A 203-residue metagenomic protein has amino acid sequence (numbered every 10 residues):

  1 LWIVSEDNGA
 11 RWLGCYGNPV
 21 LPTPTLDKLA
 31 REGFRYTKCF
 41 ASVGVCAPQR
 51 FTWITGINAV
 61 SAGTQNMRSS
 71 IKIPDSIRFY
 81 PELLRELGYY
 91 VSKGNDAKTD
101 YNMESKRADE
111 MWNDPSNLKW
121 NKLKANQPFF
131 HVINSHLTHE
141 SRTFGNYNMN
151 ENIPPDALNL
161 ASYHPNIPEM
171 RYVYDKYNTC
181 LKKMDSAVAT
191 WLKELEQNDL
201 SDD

Functional and structural regions predicted by a protein language model:
L1-D203: Formylglycine-dependent sulfatase
